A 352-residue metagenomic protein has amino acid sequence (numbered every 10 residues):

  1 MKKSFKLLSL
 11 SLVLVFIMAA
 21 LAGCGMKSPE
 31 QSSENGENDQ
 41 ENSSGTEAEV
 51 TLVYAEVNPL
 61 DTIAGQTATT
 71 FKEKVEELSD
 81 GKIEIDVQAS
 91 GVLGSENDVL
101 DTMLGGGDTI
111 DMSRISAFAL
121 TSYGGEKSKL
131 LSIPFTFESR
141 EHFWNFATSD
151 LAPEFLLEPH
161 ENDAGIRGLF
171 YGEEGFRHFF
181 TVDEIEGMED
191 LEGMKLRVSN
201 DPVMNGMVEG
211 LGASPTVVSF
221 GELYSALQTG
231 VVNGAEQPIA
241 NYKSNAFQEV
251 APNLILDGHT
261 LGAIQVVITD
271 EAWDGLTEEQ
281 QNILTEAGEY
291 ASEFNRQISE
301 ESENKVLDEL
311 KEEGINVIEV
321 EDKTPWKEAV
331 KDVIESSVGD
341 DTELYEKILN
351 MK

Functional and structural regions predicted by a protein language model:
M1-L12: Bacterial N-terminal signal peptides that target proteins for export
L14-M18: Core hydrophobic alpha-helical transmembrane segments of single-pass membrane proteins
A19-G23: C-terminal motif of bacterial Sec signal peptides marking the signal peptidase cleavage site
G25-E141, E161-N162, I166-K352: N-terminal secretory/targeting leader peptides
N145-A164, F170: Hinge/lid segment of periplasmic solute-binding proteins
